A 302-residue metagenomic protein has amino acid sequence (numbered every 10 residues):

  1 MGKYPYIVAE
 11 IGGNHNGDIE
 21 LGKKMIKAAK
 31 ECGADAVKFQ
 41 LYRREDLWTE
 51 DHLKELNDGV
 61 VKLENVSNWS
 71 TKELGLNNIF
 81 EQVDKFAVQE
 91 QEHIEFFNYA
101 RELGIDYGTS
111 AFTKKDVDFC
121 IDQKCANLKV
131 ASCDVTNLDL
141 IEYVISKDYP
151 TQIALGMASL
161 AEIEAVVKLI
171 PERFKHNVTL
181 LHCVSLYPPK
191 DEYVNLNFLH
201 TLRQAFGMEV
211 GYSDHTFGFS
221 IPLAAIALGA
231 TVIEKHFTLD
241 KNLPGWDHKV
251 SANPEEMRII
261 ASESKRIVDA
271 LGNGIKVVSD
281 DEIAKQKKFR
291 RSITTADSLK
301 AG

Functional and structural regions predicted by a protein language model:
M1-A301: Catalytic cores and adjacent flexible loops of soluble metabolic enzymes that perform enolate/carbanion chemistry on
